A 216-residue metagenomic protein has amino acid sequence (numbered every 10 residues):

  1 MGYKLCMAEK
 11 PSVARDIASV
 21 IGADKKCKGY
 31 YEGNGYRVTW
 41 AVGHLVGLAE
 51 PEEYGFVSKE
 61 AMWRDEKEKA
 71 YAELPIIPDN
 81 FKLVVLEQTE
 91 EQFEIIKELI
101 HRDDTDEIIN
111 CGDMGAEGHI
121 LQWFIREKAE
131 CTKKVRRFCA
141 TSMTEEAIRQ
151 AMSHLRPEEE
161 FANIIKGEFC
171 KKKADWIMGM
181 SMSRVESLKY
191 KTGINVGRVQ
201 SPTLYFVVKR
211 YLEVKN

Functional and structural regions predicted by a protein language model:
M1-K172, W176-M182, E186, P202: Intrinsically disordered, low-complexity regulatory segments
K189-N195, F206-N216: C-terminal helical "lid" subdomain and adjoining coupling/linker elements of P-loop NTPases
R198-V199: Long, charge-dense, solvent-exposed interaction surfaces that engage phosphate-rich ligands
